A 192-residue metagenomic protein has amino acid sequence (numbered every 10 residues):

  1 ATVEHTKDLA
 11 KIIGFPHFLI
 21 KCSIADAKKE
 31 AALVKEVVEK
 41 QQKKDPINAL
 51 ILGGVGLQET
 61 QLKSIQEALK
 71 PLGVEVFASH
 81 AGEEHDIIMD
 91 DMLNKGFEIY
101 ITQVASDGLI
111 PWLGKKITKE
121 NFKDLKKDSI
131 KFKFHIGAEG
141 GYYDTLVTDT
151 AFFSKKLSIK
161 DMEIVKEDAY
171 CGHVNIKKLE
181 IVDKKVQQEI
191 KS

Functional and structural regions predicted by a protein language model:
A1-T102, D107: ATP-dependent adenylation/nucleotidyltransferase module used to activate substrates
K43-I51, S64-G73, K95-S192: ATP/NTP-dependent adenylation/nucleotidyl-transfer catalytic domains that generate, transfer, or process NMP-activated
